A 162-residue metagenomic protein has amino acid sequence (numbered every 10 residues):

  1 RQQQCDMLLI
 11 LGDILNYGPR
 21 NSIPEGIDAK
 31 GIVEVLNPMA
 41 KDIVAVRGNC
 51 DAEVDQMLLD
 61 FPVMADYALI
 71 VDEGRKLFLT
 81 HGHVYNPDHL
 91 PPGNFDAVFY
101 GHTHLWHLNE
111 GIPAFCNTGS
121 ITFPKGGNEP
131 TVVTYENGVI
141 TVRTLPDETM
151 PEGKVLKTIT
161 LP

Functional and structural regions predicted by a protein language model:
R1-D72: Core catalytic region of metal-dependent phosphoesterases/phosphodiesterases, especially metallo-beta-lactamase-like
R1-Q2, D6, N21, D28 (+6 more regions): Catalytic phosphate/metal-binding cores of nucleic-acid and nucleotide-processing enzymes, i.e., regions that mediate
G18, E73, T118, P124 (+1 more regions): Surface-exposed loop/turn and secondary-structure junction residues enriched for glycine/proline
A65, K76-F78, H83-E152: Conserved beta-sheet core of the metallophosphoesterase superfamily
